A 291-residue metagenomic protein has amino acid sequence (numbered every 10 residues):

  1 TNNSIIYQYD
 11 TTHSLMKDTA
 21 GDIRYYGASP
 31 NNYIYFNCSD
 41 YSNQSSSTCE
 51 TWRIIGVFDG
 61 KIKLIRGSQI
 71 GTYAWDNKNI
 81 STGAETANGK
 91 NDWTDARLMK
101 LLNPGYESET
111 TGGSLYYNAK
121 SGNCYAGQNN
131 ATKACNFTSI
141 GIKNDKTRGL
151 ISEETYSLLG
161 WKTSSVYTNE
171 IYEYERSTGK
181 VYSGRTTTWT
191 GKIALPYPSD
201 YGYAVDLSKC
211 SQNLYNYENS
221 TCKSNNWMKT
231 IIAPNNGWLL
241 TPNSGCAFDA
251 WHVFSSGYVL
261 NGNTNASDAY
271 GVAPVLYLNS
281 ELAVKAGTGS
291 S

Functional and structural regions predicted by a protein language model:
T1-S291: Long, domain-scale functional regions
